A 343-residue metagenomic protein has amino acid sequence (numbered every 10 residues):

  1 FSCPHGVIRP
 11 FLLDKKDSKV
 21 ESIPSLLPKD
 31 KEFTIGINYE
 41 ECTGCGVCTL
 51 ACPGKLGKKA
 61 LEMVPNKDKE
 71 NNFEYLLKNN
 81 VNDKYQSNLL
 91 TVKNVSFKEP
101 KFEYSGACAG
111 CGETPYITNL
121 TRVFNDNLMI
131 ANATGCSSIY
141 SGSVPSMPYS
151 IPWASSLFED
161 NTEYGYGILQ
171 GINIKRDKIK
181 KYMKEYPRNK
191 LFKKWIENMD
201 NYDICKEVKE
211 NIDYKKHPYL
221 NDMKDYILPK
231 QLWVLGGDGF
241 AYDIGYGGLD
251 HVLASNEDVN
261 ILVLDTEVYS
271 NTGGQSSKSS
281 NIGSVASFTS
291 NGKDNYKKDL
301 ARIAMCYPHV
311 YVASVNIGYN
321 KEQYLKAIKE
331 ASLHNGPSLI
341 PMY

Functional and structural regions predicted by a protein language model:
F1-D17, N38, V47-D68, P115 (+1 more regions): Iron-sulfur cluster-binding cysteine motifs and their immediate structural context in ferredoxin-like electron-transfer
G6-G36, V64-L77, S87-V95: Ferredoxin-type iron-sulfur electron-transfer modules in oxidoreductases and energy-metabolism complexes
R9-P10, K16-K19, T43-C45, L50 (+5 more regions): Flexible loop/turn segments at secondary-structure boundaries
V64-D68, Y140-Y166, D243-Y296: Catalytic or ion-translocation cores adjacent to nucleophile or general acid/base/metal-coordination motifs in diverse
Y75-P100, A107, T121-Y214, G245: Patatin-like phospholipase A catalytic core
N82-K93, N211-Y226, V268-S270, S290-C306: Structured alpha-helical segments in the cores of large, soluble enzyme domains
N94-G106, T162-K190, Y226-L228, I282-H334: Conserved thiamine diphosphate
E113-M129, I139-S146, E210-Q275, Y319-K326 (+2 more regions): Thiamine diphosphate
